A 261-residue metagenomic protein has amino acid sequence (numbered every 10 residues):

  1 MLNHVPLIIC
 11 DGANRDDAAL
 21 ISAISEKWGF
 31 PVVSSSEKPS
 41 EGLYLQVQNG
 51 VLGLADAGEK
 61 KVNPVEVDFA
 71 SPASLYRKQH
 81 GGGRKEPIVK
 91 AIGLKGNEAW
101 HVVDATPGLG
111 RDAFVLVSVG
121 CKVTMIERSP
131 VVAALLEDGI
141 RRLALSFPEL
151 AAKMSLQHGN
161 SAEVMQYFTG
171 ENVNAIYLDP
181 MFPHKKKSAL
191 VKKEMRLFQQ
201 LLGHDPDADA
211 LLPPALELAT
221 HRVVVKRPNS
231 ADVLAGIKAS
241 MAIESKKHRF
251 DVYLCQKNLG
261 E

Functional and structural regions predicted by a protein language model:
M1-V102, S118, Y167, L259-E261: S-adenosyl-L-methionine
V5, A99, V173-N174, T220: Local beta-strand N-terminus motif with an aromatic residue
H101, K122, K153, H221-R222: Residues at the starts of beta-strands that form the adenosine-phosphate
H101-L136: Basic (Lys/Arg-enriched) interaction patch that binds polyanionic ligands
V102-V115, N172-A189: Conserved proline-anchored active-site loop of SAM-dependent methyltransferases that bridges a beta-strand
I126-A175: S-adenosyl-L-methionine
P180-L211: Mobile active-site "lid"/loop adjacent to the S-adenosyl-L-methionine
A208-L254: Conserved Class I SAM-dependent methyltransferase catalytic core
